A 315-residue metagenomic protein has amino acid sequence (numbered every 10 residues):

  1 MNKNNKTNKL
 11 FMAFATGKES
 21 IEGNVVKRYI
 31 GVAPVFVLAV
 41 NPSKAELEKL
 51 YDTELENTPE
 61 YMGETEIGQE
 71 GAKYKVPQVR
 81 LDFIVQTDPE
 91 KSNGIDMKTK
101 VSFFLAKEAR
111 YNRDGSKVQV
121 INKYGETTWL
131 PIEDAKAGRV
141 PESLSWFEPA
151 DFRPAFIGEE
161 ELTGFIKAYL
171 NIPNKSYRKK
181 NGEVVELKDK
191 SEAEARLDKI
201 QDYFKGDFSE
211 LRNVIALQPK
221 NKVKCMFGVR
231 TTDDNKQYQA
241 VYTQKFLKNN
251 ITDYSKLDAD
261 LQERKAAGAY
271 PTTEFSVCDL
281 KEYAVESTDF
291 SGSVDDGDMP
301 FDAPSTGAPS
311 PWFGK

Functional and structural regions predicted by a protein language model:
M1-K315: Short beta-rich binding modules
